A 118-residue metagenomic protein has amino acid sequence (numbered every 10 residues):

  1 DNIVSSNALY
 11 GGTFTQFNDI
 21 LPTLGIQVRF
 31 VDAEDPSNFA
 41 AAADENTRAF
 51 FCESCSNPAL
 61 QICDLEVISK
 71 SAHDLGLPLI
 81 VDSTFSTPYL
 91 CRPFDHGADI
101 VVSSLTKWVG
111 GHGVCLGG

Functional and structural regions predicted by a protein language model:
D1-G117: Conserved PLP-enzyme active-site core in the AAT-like
